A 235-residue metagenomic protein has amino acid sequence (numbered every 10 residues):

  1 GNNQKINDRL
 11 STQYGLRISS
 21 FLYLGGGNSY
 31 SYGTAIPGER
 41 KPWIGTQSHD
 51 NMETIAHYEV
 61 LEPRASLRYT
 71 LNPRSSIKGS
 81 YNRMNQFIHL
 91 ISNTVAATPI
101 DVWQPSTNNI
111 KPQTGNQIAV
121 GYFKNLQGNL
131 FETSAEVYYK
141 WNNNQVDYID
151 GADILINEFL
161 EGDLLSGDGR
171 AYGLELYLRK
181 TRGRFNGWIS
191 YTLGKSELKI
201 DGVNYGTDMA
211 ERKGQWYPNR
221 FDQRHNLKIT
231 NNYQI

Functional and structural regions predicted by a protein language model:
G1, L61-A65, S106, N116-V120 (+2 more regions): Hydrophobic, lipid-facing positions within transmembrane beta-strands of outer-membrane proteins
G1-S76, F87-I88, V203: Signature of Gram-negative outer-membrane beta-barrel scaffolds
N3-D8, I18, E59, L67-T70 (+5 more regions): Residue-level signature of outer-membrane beta-barrel architecture
R9-T12, R74-I77, G128-T133, R184-G187: Repeated loop/turn-to-beta-strand initiation elements of outer-membrane beta-barrel proteins
Y14-S20, G79-R83, D101, Y122 (+2 more regions): Transmembrane beta-barrel strands of outer-membrane/channel proteins
L24-T54, I91-S106, I149-G162, L198-Q215: Solvent-exposed loop segments that connect transmembrane elements
S76-N82, Q86-S92, N109-E161, R170: Membrane-embedded beta-barrel scaffold of Gram-negative outer-membrane proteins
Y138-W141, L160-I235: Gram-negative outer-membrane beta-barrel transporters
